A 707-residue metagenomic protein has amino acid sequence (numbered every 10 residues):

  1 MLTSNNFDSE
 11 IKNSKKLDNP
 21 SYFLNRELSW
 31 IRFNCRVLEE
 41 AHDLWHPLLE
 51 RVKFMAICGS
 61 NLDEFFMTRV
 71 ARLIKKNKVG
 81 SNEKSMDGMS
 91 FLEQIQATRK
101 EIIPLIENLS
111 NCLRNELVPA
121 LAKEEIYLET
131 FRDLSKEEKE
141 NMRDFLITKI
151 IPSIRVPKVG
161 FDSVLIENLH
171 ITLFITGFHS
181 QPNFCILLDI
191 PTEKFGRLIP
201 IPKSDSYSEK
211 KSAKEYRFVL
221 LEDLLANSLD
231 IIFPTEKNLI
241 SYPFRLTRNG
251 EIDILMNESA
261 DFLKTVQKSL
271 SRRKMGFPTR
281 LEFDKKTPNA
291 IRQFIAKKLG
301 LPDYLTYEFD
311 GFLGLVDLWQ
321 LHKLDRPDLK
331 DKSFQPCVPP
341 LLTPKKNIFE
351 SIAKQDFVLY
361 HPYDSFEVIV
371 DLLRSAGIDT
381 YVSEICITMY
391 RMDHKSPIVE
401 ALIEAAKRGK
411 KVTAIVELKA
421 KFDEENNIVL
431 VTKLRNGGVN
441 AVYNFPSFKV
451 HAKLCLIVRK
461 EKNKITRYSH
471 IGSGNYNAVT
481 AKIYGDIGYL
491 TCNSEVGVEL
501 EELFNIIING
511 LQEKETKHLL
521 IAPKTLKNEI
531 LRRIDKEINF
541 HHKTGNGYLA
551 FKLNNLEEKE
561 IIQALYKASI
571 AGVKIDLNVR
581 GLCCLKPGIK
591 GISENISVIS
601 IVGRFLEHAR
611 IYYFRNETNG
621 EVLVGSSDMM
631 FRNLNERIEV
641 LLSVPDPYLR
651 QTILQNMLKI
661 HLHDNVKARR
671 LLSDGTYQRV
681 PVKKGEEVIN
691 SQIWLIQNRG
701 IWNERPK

Functional and structural regions predicted by a protein language model:
M1-L549, K567-A571, C583-K707: N-terminal localization/anchoring segments of enzymes in phospholipid and broader phosphate metabolism
K559-I562, Y566: Glycine/threonine-rich ATP-lid/beta-loop region of ATP-binding domains
K574-N578: Hydrophobic alpha/beta core scaffold segments
